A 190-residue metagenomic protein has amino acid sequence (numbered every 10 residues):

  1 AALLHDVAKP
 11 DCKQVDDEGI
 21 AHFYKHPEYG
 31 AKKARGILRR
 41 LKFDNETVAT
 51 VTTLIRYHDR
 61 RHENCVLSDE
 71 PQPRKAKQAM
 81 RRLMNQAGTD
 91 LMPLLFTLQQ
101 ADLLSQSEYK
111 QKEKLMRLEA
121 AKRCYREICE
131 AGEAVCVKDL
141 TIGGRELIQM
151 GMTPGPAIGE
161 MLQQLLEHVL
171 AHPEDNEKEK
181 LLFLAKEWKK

Functional and structural regions predicted by a protein language model:
A1-E119: Divalent metal-dependent catalytic cores for phosphoryl transfer on phosphate-bearing substrates
A34-R40, S105-K190: Charged substrate- and nucleic-acid-binding regions of tRNA-handling and nucleotidyl-transfer enzymes, centered on
